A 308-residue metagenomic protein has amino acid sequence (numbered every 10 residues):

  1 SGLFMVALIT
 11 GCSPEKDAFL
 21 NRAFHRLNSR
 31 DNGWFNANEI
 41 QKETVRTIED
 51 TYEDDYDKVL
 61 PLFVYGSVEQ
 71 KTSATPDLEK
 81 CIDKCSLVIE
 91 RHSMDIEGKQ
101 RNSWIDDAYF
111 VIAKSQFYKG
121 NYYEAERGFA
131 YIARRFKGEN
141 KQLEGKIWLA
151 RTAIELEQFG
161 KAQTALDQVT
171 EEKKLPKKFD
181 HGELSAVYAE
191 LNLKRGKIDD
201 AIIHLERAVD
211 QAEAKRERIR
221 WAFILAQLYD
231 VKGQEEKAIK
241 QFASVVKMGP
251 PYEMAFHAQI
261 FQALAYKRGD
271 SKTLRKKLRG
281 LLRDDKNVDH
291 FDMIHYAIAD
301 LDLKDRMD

Functional and structural regions predicted by a protein language model:
S1-C12: Sec-dependent bacterial lipoprotein signal peptides
G11-D308: Acidic, polar-rich low-complexity tracts and alpha-helical solenoid repeat scaffolds
